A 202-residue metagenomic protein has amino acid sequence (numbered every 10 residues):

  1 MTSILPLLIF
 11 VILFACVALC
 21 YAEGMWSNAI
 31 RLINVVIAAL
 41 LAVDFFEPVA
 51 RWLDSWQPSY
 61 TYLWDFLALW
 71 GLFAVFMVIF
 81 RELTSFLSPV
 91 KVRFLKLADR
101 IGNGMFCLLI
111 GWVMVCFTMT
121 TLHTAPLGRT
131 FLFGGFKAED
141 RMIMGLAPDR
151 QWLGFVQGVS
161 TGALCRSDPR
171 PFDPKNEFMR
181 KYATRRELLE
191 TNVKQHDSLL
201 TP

Functional and structural regions predicted by a protein language model:
M1-I12: Structural signature of hydrophobic alpha-helical transmembrane segments
A15-A22, V43-F45: Structural signal for the C-terminal ends of transmembrane alpha-helices and the immediately following loop
Y21-L32, P89-D99: Amphipathic, cytosolic membrane-interfacial segments at TM-TM junctions
R31-A39, D44-T84: Membrane-embedded alpha-helical segments of integral membrane proteins
R51, T61-A68, S85, G102-P202: - Replace "multi-pass integral membrane proteins" with "integral membrane proteins
F76-L108: Cytosolic-side transmembrane helix boundary signature
